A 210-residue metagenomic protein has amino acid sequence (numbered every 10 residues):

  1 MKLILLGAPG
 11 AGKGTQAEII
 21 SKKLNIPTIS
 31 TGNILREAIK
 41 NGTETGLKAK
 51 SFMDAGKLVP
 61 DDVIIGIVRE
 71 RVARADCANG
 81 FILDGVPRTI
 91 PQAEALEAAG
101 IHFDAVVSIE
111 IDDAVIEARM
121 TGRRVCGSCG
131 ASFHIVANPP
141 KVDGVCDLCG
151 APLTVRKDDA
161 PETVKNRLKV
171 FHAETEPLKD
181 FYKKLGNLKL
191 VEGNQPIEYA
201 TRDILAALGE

Functional and structural regions predicted by a protein language model:
M1-E210: Glycine-rich phosphate-binding loop of ATP-dependent small-molecule kinases
